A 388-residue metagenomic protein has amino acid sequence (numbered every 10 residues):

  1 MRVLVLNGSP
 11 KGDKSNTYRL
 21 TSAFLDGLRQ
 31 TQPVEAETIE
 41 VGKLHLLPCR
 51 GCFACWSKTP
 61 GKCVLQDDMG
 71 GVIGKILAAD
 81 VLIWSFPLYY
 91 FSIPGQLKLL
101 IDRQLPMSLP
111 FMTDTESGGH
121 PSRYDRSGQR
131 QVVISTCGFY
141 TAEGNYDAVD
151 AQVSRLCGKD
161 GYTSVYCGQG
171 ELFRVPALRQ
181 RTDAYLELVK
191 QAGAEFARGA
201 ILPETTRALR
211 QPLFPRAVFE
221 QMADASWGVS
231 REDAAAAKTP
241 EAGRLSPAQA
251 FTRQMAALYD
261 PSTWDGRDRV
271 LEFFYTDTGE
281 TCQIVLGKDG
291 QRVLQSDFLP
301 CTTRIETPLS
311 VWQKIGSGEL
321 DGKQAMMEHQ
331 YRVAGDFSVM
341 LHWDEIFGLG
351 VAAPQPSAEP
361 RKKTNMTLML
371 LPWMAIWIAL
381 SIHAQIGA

Functional and structural regions predicted by a protein language model:
M1-L109, D183-A242: N-terminal beta1-alpha1-beta2 submodule of the flavodoxin-like/Rossmannoid cofactor-binding fold
G8, V41, T136-G138, C167: Cofactor-binding loop segments of dinucleotide-utilizing enzymes, especially the Rossmann-like FAD- and NAD(P)+-binding
V81-L82, Q131, R332: Short, well-ordered beta-strand core segments
Q96, L109-D160: Short, glycine-/small-residue-rich phosphate/pyrophosphate-handling segment
Y162-Q169: Beta-strand-loop-alpha "switch" segments that mediate conformational coupling across diverse proteins
E171-P176: A short acidic, helix-capping loop that chelates divalent metal ions and anchors anionic groups
S230-Q385: Feature captures hydrophobic
